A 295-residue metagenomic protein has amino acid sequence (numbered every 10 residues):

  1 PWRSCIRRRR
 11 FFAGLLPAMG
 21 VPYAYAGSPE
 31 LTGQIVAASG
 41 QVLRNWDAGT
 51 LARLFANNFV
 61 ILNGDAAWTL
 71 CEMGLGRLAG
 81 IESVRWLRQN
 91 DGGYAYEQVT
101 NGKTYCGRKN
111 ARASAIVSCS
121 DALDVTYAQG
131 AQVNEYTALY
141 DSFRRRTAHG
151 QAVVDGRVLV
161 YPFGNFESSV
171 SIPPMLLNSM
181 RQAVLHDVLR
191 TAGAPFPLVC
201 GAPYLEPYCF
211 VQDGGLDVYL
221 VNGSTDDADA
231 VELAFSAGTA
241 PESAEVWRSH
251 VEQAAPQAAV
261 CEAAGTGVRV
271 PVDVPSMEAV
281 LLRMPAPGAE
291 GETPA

Functional and structural regions predicted by a protein language model:
P1, G14-A18, A79, Q132 (+1 more regions): Extracellular ligand-binding/catalytic regions of CAZymes and related secreted enzymes and adhesion modules
W2-R77, E252, A258, E262-S276 (+1 more regions): Helical hinge/lid and interdomain linker segments adjacent to catalytic or ligand-binding clefts that mediate domain
F12-L15, M19, K109-C119: An N-terminal domain-start capping segment
Y23-A26, L62-G64, N134-E135, P195-G201: Acidic/polar loop patches that form or flank catalytic/metal-binding clefts of enzymes that bind anionic ligands
A26, A38-S39, N63, Y136-A138 (+2 more regions): Generic beta-strand/beta-sheet core signal
R44-I116: A glycine-rich, often tryptophan-bearing local segment used as a flexible ligand/cofactor-contacting loop or short
N45-G49, C119-D121, A138-T147, V231: Short alpha-helical segments and helix-capping/turn motifs at coil-helix boundaries
S118-N134: Active-site Gly/Thr loop motif
